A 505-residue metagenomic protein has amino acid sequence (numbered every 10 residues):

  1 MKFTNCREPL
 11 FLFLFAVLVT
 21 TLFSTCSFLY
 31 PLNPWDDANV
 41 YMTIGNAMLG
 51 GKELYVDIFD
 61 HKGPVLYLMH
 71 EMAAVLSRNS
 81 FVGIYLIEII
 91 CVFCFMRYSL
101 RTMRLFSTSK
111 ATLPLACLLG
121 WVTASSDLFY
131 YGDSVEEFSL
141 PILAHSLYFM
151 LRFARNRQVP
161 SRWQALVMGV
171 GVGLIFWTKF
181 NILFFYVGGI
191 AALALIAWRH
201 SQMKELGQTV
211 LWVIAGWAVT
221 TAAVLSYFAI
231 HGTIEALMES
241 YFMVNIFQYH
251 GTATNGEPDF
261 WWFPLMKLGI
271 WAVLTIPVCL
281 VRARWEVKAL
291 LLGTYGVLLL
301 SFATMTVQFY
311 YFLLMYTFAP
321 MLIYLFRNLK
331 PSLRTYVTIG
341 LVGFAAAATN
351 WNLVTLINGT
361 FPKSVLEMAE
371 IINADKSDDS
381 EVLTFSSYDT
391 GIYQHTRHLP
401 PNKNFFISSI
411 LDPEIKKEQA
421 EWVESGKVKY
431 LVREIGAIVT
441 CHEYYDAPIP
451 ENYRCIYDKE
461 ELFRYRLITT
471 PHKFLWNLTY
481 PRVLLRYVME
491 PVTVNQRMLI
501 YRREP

Functional and structural regions predicted by a protein language model:
L86-S107, H145, F149: Transmembrane-helix motifs of polytopic, lipid-linked glycan transferases
M96-T123, L140-P141, R157-V159, W163: Transmembrane-helix signature of polytopic, membrane-embedded enzymes that assemble or transfer cell-envelope glycans
R97, M266-L299, A319-L322: Hydrophobic, aromatic-rich transmembrane alpha-helices and their immediate juxtamembrane boundary segments
L128-F138, Q308-F309: Short acidic/glycine- and proline-prone juxtamembrane loop motifs at membrane-interface regions of multi-pass membrane
A144-V167, S201, W271-V287, R327: Membrane-interface transmembrane helices that cradle and orient dolichyl/undecaprenyl
R162-I182, Y186-A191, V219, Y295-A303: Membrane-interface alpha helices of multi-pass inner-membrane proteins
F184, L300-R334: Hydrophobic/aromatic-rich transmembrane helices and adjacent perimembrane loops
I357-H442: Short periplasmic/luminal acceptor-recognition loop of GT-C membrane glycosyltransferases, typified by
